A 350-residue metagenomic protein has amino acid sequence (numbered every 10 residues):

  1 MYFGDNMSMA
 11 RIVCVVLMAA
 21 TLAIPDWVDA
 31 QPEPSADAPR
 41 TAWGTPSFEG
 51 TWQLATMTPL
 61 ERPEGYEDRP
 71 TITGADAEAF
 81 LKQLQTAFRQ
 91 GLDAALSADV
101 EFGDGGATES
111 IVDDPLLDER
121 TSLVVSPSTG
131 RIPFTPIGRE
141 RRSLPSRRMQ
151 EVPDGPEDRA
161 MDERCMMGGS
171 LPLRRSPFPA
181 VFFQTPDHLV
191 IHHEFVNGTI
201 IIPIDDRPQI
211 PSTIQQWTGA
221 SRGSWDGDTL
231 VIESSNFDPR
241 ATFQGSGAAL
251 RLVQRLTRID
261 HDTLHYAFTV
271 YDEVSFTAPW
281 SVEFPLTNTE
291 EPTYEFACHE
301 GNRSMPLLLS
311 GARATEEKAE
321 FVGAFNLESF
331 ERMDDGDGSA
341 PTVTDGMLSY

Functional and structural regions predicted by a protein language model:
M1-A10: N-terminal secretory signal peptides that target proteins for export/translocation
Y2-F3, D26-Y350: PEST-like low-complexity, intrinsically disordered acidic/proline/serine-rich tracts that flank trafficking/processing
V13-A23: Bacterial N-terminal signal peptides
